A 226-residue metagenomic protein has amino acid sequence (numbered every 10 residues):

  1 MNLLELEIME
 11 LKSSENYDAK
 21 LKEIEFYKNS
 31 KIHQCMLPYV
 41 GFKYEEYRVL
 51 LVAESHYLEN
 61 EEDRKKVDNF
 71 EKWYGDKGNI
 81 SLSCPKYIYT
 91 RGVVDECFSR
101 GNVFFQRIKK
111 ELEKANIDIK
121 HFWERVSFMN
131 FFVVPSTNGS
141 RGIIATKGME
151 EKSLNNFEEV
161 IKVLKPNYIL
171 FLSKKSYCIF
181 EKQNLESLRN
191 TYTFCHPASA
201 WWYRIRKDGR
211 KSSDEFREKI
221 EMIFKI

Functional and structural regions predicted by a protein language model:
M1-L21, G142-E158, K175-I226: C-terminal capping/extension of enzyme domains
N2-L164, Y168: A polyanion-binding, active-site-adjacent surface
